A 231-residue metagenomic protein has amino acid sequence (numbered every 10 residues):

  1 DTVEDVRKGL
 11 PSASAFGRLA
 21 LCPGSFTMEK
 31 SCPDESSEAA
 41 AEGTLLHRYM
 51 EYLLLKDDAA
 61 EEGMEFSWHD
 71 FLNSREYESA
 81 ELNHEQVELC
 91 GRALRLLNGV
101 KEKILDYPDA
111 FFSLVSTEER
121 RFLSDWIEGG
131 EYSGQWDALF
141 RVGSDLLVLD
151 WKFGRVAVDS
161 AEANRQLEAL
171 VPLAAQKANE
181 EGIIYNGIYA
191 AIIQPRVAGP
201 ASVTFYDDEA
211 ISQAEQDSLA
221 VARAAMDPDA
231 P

Functional and structural regions predicted by a protein language model:
D1-D145, G187-Y189: Metal-dependent nuclease catalytic cores that hydrolyze phosphodiester bonds in DNA/RNA, characterized by
A20-F26, A224-P231: Cysteine-cluster motifs in flexible loop/terminal segments that predominantly coordinate metals
A110-D229: Mg2+/Mn2+-dependent nuclease catalytic core
